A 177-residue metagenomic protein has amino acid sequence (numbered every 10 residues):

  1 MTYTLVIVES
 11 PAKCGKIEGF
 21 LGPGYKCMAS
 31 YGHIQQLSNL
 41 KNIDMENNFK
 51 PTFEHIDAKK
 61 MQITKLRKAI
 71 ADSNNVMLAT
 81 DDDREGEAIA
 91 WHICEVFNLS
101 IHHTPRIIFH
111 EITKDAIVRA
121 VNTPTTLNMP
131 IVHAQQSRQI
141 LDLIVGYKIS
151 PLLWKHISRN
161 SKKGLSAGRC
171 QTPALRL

Functional and structural regions predicted by a protein language model:
M1-V145, P173-R176: Intrinsically disordered, low-complexity regulatory segments
D142-L177: Prokaryote-biased recognition of long, low-complexity C-terminal linker/tail segments that are poorly structured
